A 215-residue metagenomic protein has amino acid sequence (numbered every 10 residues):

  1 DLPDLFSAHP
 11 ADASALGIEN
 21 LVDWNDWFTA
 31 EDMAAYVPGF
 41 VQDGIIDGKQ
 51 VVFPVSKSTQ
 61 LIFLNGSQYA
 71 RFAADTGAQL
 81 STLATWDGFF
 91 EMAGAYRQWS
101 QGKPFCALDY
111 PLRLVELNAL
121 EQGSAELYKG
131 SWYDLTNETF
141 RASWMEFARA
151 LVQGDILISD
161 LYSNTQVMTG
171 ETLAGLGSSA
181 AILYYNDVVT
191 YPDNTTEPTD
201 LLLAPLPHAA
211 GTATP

Functional and structural regions predicted by a protein language model:
D1-L2, I18, F90-A95, L161-G175: Short helices/loops that flank or line small-molecule/ion binding pockets
L2-D4, K49-Q50, Q98-P104, G154 (+2 more regions): Loop/turn elements at helix/coil->beta-strand transitions in domains of secreted/extracellular proteins
D4-S7, L173-S178, Y184: Paired acidic/hydrophobic, glycine-rich loop segments that form the ligand-binding mouth/hinge of periplasmic-binding
A8-L61, F90, P198-P207: Hinge/lid segment of periplasmic solute-binding proteins
P10-G17, S179-E197: A ligand-binding cleft/hinge motif common to bilobed small-molecule-binding domains
D47-V55, Q60, D87-Y133, R141 (+1 more regions): Extracytoplasmic/periplasmic solute-binding protein
F90-G94, G130-L161, L206: Glycine-centered hinge/linker elements that transmit conformational signals in sensory and ligand-binding systems
Q153, D193-P215: Extracytoplasmic/periplasmic substrate-recognition and gating elements
